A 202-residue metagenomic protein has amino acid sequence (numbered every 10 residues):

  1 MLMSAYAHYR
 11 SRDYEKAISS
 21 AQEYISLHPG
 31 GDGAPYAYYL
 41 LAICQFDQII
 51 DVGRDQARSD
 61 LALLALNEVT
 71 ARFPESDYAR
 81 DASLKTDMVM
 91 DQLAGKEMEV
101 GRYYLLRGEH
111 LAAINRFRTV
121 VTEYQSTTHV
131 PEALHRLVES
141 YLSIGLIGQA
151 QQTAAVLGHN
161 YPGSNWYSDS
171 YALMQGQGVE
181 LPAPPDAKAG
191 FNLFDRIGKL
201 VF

Functional and structural regions predicted by a protein language model:
M1-F202: Acidic, polar-rich low-complexity tracts and alpha-helical solenoid repeat scaffolds
